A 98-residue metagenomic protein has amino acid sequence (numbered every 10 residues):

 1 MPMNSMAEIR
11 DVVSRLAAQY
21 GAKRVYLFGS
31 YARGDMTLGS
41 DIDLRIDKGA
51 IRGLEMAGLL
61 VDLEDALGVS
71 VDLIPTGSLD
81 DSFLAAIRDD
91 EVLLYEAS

Functional and structural regions predicted by a protein language model:
M1-Y26, R33-L38, K48-S98: Catalytic core of pol beta-like nucleotidyltransferases
D43-R45: Short beta-strand->loop micro-motif that forms the acidic, two-metal-ion catalytic signature in nucleotide-processing
